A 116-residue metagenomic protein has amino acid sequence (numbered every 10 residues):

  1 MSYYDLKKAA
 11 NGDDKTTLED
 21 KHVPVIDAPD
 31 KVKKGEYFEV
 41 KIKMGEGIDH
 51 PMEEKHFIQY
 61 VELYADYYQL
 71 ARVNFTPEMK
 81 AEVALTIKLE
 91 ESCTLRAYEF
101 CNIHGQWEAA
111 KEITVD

Functional and structural regions predicted by a protein language model:
Y4-V32: Short, compositionally biased P/S/T/A/G/V-rich stretches that sit at domain boundaries
V32-G45: Contiguous beta-strand segments within globular domains
Y37, S92-T94: Extracellular Ig-like/FN3 beta-sandwich strand-entry sites
K43-E53: Short amphipathic, basic-aromatic surface patches that mediate peripheral association with negatively charged
E53-Q59: Short coil-to-beta strand junction motifs in C2/discoidin
A81-L85: Short strand-edge motifs at loop-to-beta-strand transitions and within beta-strands of extracellular beta-rich domains
F100-A110: Short acidic/polar inter-strand loop motif in beta-rich domains
E112-D116: Short beta-strand edge segments in extracellular beta-sheet folds
